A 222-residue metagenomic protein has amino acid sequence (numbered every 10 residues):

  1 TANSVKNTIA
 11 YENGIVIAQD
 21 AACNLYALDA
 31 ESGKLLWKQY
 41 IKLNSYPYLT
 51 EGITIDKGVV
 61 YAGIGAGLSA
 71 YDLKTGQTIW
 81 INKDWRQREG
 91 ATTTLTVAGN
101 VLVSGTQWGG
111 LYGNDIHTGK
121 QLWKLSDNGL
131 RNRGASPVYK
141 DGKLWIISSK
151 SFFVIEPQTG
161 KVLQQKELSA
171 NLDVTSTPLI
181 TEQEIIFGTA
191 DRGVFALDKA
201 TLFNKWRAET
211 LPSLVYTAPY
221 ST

Functional and structural regions predicted by a protein language model:
T1-N13, L35-D56, G65, T78-A98 (+3 more regions): Extracytoplasmic beta-rich repeat domains
N7-Y11, I17-A18, Y26, Y61: Mobile, glycine-rich extracellular loop/lid and propeptide segments that shape or gate substrate/ligand access
A22-L25, A66-S69, Q107-L111, K150-F153 (+1 more regions): Loop/turn residues immediately N-terminal
L25-L28, G33, V60, L111 (+2 more regions): Hydrophobic packing within well-folded, soluble alpha/beta domains
D29-G33, D72-G76, D115-G119, E156-G160 (+1 more regions): Short loop/turn segments that connect beta-strands within beta-propeller blades
